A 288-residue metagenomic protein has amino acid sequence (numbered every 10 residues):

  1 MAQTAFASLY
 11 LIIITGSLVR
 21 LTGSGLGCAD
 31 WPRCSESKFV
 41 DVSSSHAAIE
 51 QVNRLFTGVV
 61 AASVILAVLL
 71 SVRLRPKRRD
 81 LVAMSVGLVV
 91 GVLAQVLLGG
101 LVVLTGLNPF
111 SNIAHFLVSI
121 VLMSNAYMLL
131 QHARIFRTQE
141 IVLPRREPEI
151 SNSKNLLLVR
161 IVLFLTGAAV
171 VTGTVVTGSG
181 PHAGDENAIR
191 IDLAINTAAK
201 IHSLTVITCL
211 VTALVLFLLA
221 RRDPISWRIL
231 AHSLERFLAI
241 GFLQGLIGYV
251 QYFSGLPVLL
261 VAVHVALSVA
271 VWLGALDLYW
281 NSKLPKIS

Functional and structural regions predicted by a protein language model:
M1-S288: Polytopic transmembrane helical bundles with strong interfacial aromatic enrichment
